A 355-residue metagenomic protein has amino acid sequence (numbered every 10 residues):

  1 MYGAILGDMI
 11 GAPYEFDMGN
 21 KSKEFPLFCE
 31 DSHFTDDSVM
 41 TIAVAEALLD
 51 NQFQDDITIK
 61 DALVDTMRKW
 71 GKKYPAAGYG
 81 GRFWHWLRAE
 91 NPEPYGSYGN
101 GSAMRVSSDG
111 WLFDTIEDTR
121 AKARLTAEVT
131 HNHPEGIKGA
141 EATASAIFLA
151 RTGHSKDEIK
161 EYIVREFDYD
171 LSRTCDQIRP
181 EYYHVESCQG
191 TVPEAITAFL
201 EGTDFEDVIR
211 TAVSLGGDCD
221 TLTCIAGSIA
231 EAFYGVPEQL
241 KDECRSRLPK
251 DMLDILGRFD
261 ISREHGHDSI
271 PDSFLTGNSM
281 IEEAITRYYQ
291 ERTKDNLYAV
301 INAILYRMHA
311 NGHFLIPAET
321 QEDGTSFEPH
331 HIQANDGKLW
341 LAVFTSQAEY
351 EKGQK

Functional and structural regions predicted by a protein language model:
M1-G266: Structured, active/binding-site neighborhoods that engage oxygen-rich ligands
H265-K355: An interfacial alpha-helical scaffold signature
